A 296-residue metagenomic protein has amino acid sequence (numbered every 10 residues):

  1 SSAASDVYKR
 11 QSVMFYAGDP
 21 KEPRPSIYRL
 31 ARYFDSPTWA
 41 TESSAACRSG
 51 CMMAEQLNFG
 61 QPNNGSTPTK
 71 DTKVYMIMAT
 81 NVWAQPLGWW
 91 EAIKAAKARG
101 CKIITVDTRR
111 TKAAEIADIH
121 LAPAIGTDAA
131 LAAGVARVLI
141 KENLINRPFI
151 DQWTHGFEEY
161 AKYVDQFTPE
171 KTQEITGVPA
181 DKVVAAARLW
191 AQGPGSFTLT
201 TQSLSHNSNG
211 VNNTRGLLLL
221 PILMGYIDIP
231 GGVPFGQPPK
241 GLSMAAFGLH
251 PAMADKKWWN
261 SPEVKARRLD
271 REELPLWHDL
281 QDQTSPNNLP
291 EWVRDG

Functional and structural regions predicted by a protein language model:
S1-G296: Catalytic alpha/large subunits of respiratory electron-transfer oxidoreductases, centered on bis-MGD molybdoenzymes
